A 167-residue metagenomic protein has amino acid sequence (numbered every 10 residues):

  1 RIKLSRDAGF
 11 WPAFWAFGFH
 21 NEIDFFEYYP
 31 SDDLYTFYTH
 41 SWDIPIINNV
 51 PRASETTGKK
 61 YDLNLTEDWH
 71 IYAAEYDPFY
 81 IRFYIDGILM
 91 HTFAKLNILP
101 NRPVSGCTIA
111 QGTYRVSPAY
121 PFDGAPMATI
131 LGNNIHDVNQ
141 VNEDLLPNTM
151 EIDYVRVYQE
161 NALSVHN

Functional and structural regions predicted by a protein language model:
R1-S164: GH16 jelly-roll
